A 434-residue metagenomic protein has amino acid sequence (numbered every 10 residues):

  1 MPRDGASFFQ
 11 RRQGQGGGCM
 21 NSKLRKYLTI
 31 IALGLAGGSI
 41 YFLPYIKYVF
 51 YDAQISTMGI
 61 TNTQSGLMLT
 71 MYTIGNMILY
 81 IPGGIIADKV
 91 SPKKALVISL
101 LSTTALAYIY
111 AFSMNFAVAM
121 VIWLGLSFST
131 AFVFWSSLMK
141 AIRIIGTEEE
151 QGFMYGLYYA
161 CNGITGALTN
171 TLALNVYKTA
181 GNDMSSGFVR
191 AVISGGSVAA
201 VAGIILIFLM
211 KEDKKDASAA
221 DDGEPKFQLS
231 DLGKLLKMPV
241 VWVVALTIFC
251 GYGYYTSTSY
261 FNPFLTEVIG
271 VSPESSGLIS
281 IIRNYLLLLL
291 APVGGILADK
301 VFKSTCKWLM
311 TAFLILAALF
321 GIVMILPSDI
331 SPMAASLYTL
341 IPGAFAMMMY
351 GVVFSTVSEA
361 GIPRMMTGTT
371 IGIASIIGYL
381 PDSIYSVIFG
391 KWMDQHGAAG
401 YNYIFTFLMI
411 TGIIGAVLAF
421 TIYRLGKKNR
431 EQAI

Functional and structural regions predicted by a protein language model:
K47-V49, T169-N170, M238-A291, Y350 (+1 more regions): Extracytoplasmic gate region of multi-pass secondary transporters
I78-S91, A291-K303, M393-D394: Helix-to-loop junctions at the C-terminal end of transmembrane segments in multipass secondary transporters
K89-L100, D299-L314: Cytoplasmic membrane-interface "Motif A"-like loop-to-helix N-cap segments of 12-TM Major Facilitator Superfamily
I122-A160: Cytoplasmic helix-loop-helix junction between adjacent transmembrane helices in 12-TM secondary transporters
G152-Y177, S375-S386: Glycine-rich segments within core transmembrane alpha-helices of 12-TM secondary carriers
F208-S230, E431-I434: Flexible cytoplasmic inter-helical loops of multi-pass small-molecule transporters
S304-V353: C-terminal transmembrane helical hairpin of 12-TM major facilitator-type secondary transporters
E359-G397: A late C-terminal transmembrane helix in Major Facilitator Superfamily
